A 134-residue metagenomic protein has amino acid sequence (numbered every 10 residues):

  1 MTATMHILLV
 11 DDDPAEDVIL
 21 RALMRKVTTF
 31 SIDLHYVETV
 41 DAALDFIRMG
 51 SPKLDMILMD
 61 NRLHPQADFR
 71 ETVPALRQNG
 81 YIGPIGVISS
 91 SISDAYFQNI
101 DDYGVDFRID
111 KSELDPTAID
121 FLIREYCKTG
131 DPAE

Functional and structural regions predicted by a protein language model:
T4-M24: Conserved acidic segment of CheY-like receiver
R21, Y36-M56, H64: Acidic, metal-coordinating helix/loop segments flanking the phosphotransfer/catalytic sites of two-component signaling
M49-P52, A75-I82, Y103: Conserved phosphotransfer cores of two-component systems
L54-L76: Conserved phosphotransfer microenvironments
I82-A95: A short, hydrophobic beta-strand element within the central beta-sheet of small alpha/beta folds
A95, E113-I123: C-terminal output helix
D101-F107: As written
I123-E134: The C-terminal output helix
